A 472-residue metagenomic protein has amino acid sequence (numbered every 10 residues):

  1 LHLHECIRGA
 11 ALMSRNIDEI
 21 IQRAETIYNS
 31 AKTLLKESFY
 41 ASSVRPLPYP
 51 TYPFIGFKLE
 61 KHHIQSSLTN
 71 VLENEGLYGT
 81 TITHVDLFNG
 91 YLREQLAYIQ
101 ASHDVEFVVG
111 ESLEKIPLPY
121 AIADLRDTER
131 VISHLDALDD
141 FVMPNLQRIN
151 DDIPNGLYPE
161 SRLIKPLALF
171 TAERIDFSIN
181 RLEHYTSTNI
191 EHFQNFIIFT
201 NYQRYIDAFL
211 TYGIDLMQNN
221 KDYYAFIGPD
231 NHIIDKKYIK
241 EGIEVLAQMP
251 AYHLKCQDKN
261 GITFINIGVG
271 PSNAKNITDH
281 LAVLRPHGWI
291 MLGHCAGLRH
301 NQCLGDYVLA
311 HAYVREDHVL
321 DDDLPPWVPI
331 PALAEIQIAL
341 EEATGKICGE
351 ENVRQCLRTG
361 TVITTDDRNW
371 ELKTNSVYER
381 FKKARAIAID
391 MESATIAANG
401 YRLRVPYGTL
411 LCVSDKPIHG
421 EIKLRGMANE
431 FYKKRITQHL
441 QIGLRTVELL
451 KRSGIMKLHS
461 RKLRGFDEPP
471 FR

Functional and structural regions predicted by a protein language model:
H2-G288, A296-R472: Accessory terminal and edge-of-domain segments that mediate assembly/interaction and cofactor placement around
